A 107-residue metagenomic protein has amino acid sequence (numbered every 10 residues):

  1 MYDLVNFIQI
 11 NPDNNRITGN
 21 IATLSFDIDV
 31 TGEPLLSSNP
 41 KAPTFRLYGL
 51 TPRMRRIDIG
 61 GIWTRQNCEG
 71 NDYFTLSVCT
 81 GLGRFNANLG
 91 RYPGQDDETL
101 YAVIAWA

Functional and structural regions predicted by a protein language model:
M1-A107: Single-stranded nucleic acid-binding surfaces, predominantly the OB-fold ssDNA-binding core
